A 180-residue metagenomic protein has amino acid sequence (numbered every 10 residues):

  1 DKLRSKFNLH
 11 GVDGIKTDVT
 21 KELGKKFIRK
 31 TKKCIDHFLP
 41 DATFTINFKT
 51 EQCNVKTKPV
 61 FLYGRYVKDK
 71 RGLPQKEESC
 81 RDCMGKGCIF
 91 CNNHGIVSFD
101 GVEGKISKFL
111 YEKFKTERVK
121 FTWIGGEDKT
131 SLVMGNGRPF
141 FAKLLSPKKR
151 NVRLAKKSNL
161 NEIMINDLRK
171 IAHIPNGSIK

Functional and structural regions predicted by a protein language model:
D1-K180: Catalytic/RNA-binding core of pseudouridine synthases
